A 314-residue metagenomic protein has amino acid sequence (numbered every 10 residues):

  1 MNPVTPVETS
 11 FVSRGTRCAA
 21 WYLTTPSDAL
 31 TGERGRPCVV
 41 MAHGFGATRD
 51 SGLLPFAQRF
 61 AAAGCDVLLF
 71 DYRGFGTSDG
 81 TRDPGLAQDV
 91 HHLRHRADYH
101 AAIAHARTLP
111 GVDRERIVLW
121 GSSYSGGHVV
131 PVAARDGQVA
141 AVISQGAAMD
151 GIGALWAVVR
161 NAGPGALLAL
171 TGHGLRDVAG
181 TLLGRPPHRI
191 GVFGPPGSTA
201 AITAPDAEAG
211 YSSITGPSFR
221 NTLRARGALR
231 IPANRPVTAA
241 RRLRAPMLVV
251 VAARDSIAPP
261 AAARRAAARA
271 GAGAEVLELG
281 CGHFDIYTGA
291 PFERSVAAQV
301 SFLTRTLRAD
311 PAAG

Functional and structural regions predicted by a protein language model:
M1-R34, H92, T288-G289: N-terminal cap/lid segment of alpha/beta-hydrolase-fold proteins
G46-Q58, Y72, A261: The serine-hydrolase catalytic nucleophile loop
T48-G52, R73-R114, G289-S295: Catalytic nucleophile-loop/oxyanion-hole region of alpha/beta-hydrolase and closely related hydrolase-like folds
R59-T81: Conserved alpha/beta-hydrolase
V130-S213: Alpha/beta-hydrolase-fold enzymes
L243, V249-V251, D255: Short beta-strand/loop motif that positions the catalytic acidic residue of the alpha/beta-hydrolase fold
S256-A262: Conserved alpha/beta-hydrolase "acid-adjacent" motif
L279-G314: Catalytic active-site module of serine/aspartate enzymes centered on a nucleophile-bearing elbow/loop
